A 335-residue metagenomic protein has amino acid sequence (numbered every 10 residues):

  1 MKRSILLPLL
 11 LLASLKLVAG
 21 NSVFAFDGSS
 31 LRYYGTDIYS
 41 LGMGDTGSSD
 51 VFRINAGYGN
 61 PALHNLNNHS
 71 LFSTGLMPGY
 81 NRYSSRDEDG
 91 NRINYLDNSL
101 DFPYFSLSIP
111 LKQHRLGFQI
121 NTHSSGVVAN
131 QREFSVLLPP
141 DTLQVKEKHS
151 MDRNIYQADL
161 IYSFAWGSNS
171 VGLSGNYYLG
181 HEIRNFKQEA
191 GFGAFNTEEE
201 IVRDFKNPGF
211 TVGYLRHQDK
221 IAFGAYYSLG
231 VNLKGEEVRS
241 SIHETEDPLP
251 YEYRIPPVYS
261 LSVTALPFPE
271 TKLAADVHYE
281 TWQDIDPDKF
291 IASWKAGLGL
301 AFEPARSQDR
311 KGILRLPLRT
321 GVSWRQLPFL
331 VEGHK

Functional and structural regions predicted by a protein language model:
M1-S4, S168: Positively charged n-region of N-terminal signal peptides that target proteins for export
S4-A13: Sec-dependent N-terminal signal peptides
L15-A19: Sec/Tat signal peptide C-region and signal peptidase I cleavage site
G20-K335: Subset of outer-membrane beta-barrel
